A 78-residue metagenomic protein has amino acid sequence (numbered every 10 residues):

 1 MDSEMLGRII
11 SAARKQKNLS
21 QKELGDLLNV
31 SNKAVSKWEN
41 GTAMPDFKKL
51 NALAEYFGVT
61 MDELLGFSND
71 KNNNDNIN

Functional and structural regions predicted by a protein language model:
M1-Q16: A short, Lys/Arg-rich alpha-helix, primarily the initiator
R8, N18-L19, P45-K48: Residue-level signal for the short linker/turn that defines the boundary of a DNA-recognition helix
N18-K37, A52: Short alpha-helical DNA-recognition segment
L28-M44, G66-N69: Recognition helix of helix-turn-helix/homeodomain-like DNA-binding domains that insert into the DNA major groove
K48-E63: DNA major-groove recognition helix of helix-turn-helix/homeodomain DNA-binding modules
F67-N78: Short, charged recognition helix plus adjacent turn of helix-turn-helix-like nucleic-acid-binding domains
